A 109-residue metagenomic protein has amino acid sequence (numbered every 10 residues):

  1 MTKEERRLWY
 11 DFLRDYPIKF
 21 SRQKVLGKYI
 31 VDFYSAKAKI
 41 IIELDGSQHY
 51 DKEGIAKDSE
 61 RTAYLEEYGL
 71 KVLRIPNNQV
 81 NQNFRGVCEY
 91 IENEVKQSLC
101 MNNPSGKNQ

Functional and structural regions predicted by a protein language model:
M1-Q109: Nucleic-acid endo/exonuclease domains
